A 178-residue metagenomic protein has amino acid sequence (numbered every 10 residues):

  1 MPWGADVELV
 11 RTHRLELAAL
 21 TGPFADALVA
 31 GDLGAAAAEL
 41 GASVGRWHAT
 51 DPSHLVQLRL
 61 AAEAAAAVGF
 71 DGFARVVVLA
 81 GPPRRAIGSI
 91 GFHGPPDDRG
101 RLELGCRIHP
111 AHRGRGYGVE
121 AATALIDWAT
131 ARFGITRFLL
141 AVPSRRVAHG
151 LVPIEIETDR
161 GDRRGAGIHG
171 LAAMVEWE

Functional and structural regions predicted by a protein language model:
M1-E103, R107-A111, A124-V147, I154-E178: GNAT-family acyltransferases
G116-V119: Glycine-rich acyl-CoA binding loop
